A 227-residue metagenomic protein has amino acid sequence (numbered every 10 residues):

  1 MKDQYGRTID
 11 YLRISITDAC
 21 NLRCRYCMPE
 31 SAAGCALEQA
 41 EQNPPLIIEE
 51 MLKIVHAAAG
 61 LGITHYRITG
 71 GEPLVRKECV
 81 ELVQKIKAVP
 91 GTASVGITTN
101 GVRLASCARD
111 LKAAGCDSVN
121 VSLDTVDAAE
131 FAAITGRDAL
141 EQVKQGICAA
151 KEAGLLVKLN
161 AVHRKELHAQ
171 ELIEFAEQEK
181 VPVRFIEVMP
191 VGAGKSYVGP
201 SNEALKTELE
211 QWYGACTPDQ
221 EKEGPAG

Functional and structural regions predicted by a protein language model:
Q4-I47: Canonical Radical SAM [4Fe-4S] cluster-binding loop centered on the CxxxCxxC motif and its immediate flanking residues
C20, P73-L74: Short glycine-enriched loops at secondary-structure junctions
A32, G71, D124, V188: Flexible loop residues that form catalytic and substrate-binding hotspots at small-molecule/glycan-binding clefts
G34-Q39, D127-I134, V191-S196: A short acidic, helix-capping loop that chelates divalent metal ions and anchors anionic groups
Q42-L46, T135-A139, Y197-S201: Alpha-helix N-cap and loop-to-helix initiation/capping positions
I48-I68, V75-F175, E179-P182: Radical SAM/AdoMet-radical enzyme domain recognition
Q170, F175-Q178, P182-G227: A C-terminal junction/extension of Radical SAM enzymes
